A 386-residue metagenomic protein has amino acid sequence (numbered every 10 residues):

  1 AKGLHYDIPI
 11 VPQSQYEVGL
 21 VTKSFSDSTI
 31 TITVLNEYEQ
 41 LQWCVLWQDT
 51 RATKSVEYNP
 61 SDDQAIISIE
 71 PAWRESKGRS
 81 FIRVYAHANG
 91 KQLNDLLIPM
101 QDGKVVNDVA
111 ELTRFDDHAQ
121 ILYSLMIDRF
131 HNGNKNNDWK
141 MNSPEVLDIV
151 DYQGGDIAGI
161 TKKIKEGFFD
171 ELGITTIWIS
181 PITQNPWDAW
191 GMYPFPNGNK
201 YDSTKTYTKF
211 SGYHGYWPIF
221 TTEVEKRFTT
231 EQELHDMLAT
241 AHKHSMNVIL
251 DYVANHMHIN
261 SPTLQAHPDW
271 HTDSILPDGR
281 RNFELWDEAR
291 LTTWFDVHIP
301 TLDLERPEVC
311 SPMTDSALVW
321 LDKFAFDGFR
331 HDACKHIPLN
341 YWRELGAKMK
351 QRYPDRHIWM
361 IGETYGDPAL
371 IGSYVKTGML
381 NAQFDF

Functional and structural regions predicted by a protein language model:
K2-P12, Q92-M100: Edge beta-strands of extracellular beta-sandwich domains
Y6-E37: Extracellular ectodomain segments of secreted/surface proteins
N59-S68: Aromatic sugar-binding surface patches on proteins that engage polysaccharides or sugar-phosphate polymers
I69-R227, E231-H244: N-terminal structural segment of carbohydrate-active enzymes
H118-L122, D170-I177, H242-I249, F324-F329 (+2 more regions): Loop/turn elements at helix/coil->beta-strand transitions in domains of secreted/extracellular proteins
W139, N185-H214, A254-A289, V375-Q383: Aromatic- and acidic-residue-enriched segments that line the glycan-binding/catalytic groove of carbohydrate-active
P268-F324, C334: Active-site-adjacent "subsite" loops/lids of carbohydrate-active enzymes
D315-L318, D322-F386: Active-site-proximal helices and loops of the catalytic beta/alpha 8
